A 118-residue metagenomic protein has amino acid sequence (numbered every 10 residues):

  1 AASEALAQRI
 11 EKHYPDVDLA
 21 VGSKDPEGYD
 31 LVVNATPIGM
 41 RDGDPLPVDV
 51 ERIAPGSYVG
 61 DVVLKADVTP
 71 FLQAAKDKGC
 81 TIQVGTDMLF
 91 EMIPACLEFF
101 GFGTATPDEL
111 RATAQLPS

Functional and structural regions predicted by a protein language model:
A1-Y14: NAD(P)-binding Rossmann-fold cofactor-contacting core
K12-L19, C80, F102: Short glycine/serine/threonine/alanine-rich loop segments
P15-Y29: Short acidic low-complexity segments
T36-G39, V63-L64: Short glycine-/small-residue-rich Rossmann-like dinucleotide-binding loops
M40-V59, P70, A74: Rossmann-fold NAD(P) dinucleotide-binding segment
S57-E109: Rossmann-fold NAD(P)-binding glycine/threonine-rich loop
T106-S118: A short, charged, Gly/Pro-tolerant segment at domain boundaries
